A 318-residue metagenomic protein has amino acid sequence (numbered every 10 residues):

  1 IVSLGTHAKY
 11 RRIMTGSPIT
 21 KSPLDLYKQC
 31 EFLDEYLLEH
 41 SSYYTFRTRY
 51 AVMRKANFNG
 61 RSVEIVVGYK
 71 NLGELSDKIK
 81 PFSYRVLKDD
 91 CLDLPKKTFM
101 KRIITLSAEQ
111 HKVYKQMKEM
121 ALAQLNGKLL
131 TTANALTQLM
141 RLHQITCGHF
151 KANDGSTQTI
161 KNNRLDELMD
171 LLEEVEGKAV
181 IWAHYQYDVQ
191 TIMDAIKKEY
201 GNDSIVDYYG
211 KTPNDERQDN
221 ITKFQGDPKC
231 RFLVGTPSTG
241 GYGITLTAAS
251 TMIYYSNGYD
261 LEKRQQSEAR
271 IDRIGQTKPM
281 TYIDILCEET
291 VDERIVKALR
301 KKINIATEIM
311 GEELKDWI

Functional and structural regions predicted by a protein language model:
I1-K88, Q276-P279: Conserved P-loop NTPase motor "coupling/switch" region that bridges the ATPase
I1-L4, L26-Q29, Y114, I192 (+4 more regions): Hydrophobic packing residues within well-ordered alpha-helices of enzyme cores
H7-Y10, D25-K28, K97-F99, G201-S204 (+2 more regions): Short glycine-/polar-rich loops that comprise or flank the Walker A/P-loop and associated switch/sensor motifs
S17-K21, A51, A108-H111, Q186-D188 (+5 more regions): Conserved nucleotide-binding/hydrolysis micro-motifs of P-loop NTPases
K21-P23, V189-M193, R217-I221, R231-P279: SF2 helicase motor core recognition
D93-I244, I303, M310-I318: Conserved Helicase C-terminal RecA-like lobe
Y259-I318: A conserved SF2-helicase RecA2
